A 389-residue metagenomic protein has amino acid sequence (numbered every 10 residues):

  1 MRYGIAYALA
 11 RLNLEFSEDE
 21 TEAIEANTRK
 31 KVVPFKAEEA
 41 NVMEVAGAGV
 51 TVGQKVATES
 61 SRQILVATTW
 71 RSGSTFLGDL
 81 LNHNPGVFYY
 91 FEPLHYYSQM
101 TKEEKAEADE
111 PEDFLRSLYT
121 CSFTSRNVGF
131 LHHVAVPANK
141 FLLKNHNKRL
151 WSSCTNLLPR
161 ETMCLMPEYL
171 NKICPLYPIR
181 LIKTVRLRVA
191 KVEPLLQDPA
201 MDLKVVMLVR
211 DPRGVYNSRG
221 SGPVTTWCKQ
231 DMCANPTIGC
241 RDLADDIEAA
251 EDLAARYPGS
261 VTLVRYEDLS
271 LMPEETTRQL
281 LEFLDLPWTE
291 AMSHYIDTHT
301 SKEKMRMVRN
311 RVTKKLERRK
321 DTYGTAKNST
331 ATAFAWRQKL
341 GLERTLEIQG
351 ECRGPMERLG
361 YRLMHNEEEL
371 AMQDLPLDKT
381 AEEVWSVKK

Functional and structural regions predicted by a protein language model:
M1-I64, W70, V136, L142-P159 (+6 more regions): PAPS-dependent sulfotransferases, especially Golgi type II membrane carbohydrate sulfotransferases
S17, E25, G49-V52, A57-T58 (+4 more regions): PAPS-dependent sulfotransferase catalytic domain
V66-T68, F91, R180-K183, M207 (+2 more regions): Short beta-strand segments
R71-S72, H83, L94-Y96, R186-V189 (+5 more regions): Short, solvent-exposed loop/turn segments at secondary-structure junctions
T75-V87: A conserved segment at the C-terminal end of the G1
Y90-T184, V189, T225-K229, S329: PAPS-dependent sulfation machinery
L176-Y177, Y257-S260, A326: A short helix-to-beta-strand connector/capping loop
